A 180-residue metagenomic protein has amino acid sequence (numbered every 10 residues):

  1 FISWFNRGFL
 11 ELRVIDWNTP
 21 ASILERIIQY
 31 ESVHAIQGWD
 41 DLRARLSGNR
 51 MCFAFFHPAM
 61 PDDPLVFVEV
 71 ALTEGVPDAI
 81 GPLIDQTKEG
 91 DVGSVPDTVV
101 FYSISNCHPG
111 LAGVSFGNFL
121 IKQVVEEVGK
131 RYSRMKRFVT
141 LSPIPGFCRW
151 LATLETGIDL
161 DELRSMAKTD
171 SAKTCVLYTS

Functional and structural regions predicted by a protein language model:
W4-G81: Extended, Lys/Arg-enriched charged tracts that mediate electrostatic binding to polyanionic substrates
G8-F9, V99-L111, I144: Glycine- and acidic
L72-S105: Helix-hairpin-helix/helix-loop-helix acidic hairpins
D85, T153-D159: Short secondary-structure boundary/capping segments
A112-E126: Conserved acetyl-CoA-binding loop-helix of GNAT-fold acetyltransferases
V128-L141: Conserved GNAT acetyl-CoA-binding A-motif
S142-E155: Short, conserved secondary-structure transition motifs
Y178-T179: Conserved small/polar residues in nucleotide/adenosyl-binding loops
